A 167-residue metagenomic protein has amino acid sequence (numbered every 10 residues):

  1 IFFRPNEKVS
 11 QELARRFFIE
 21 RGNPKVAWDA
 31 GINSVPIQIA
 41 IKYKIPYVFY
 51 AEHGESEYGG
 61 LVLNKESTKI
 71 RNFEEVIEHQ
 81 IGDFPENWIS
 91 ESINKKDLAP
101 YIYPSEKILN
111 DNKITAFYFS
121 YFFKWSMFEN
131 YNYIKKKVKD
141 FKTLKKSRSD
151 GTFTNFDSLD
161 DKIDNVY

Functional and structural regions predicted by a protein language model:
I1-Y167: Nucleotide-activated chemistry modules centered on ATP-dependent adenylation/adenylyltransferase
